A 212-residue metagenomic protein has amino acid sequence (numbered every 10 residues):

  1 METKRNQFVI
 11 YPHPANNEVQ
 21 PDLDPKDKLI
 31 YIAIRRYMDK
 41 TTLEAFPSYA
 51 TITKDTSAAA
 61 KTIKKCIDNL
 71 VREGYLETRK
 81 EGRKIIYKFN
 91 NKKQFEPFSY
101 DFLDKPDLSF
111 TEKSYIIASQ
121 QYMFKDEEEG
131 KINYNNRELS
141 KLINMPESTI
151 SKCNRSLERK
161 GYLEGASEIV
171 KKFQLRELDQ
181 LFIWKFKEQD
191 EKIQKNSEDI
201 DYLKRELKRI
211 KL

Functional and structural regions predicted by a protein language model:
M1-L212: Electropositive, intrinsically flexible nucleic-acid-contacting patches
